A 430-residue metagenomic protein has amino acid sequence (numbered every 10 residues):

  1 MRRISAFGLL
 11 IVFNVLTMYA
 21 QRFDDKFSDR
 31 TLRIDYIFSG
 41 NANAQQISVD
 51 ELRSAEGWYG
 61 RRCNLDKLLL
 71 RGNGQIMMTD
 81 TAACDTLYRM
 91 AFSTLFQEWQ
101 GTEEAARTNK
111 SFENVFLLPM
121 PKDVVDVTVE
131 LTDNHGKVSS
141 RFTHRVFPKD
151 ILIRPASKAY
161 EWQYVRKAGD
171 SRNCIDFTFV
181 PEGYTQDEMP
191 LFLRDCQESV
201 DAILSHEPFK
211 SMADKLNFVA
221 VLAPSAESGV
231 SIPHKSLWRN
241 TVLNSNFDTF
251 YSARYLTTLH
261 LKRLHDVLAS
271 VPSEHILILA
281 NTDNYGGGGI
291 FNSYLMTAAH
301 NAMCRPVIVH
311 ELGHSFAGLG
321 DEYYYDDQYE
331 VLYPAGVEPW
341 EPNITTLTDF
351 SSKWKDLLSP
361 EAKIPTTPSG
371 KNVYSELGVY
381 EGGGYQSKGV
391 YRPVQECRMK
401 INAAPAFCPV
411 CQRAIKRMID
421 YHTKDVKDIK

Functional and structural regions predicted by a protein language model:
M1-D24: Bacterial Sec-dependent N-terminal signal peptides
F23-F38, A42-I47, Y323-K430: Replace "(M1/M4/M9/M12/WLM)" with "(e.g., M1/M4/M8/M9/M12/M26/WLM)" and add "not limited to" to clarify scope
S28-I151: Beta-strand-enriched, solvent-exposed domains that form extended recognition/catalytic surfaces
L152-E207, A220-V230, T249: Fold-level signature of zinc-dependent metallopeptidase catalytic domains
G183-Q186, P224-S228, T282-G286, A302-C304 (+2 more regions): Solvent-exposed loop/turn segments at secondary-structure junctions within structured extracellular/periplasmic domains
L191, G288-E311: Short pre-active-site segment immediately N-terminal to the catalytic Zn-binding motif
K215-F291: Active-site-proximal segments of metallohydrolase catalytic domains
L312-Q328: Catalytic Zn2+-binding segment of zinc metalloproteases
